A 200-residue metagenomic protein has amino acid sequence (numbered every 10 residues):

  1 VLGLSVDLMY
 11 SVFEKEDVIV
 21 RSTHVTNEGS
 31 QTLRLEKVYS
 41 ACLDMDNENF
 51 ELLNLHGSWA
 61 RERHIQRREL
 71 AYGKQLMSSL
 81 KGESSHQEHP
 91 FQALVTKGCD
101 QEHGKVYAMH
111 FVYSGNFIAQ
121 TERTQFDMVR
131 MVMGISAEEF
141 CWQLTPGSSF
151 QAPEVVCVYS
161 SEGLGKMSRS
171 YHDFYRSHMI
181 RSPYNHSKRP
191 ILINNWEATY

Functional and structural regions predicted by a protein language model:
V1-E122, V129, E138-F140: Polysaccharide-binding surfaces and accessory modules of carbohydrate-active proteins
T23, P146-G147, I193: Conserved, mostly hydrophobic/aromatic
V38, S114, C157, I193-A198: Active-site beta-loop-alpha junctions enriched in small/polar residues
H103, Q125, N185-S187: A short, polar/charged loop/turn motif at coil->beta-strand junctions and beta-hairpin connectors
M133-S136, V155-C157: Extended, charged alpha/beta regions that create polyanion-binding interfaces
W142-S161: Short Pro-Gly-centered flexible turn/kink motifs
V158-S170: Short, Lys/Arg- and Gly-enriched loop/turn segments at beta-strand edges
S170-Y200: An acidic-aromatic substrate-binding cleft motif
